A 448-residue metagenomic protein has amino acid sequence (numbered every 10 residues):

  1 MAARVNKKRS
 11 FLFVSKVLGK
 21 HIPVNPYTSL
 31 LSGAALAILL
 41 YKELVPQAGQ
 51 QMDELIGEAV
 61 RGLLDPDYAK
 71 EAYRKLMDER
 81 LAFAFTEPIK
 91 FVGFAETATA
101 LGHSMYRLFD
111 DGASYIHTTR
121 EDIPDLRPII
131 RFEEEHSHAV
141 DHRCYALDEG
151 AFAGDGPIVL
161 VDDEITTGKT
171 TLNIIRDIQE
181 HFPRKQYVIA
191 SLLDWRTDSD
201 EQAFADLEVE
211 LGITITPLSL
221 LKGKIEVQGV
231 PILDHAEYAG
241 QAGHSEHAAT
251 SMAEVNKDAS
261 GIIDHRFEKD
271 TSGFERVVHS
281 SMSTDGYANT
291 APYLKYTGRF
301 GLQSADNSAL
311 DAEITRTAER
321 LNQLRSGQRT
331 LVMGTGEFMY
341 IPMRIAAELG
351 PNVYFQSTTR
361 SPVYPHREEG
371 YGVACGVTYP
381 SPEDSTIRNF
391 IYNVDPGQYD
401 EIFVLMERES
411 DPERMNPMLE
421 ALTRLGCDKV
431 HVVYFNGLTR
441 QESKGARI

Functional and structural regions predicted by a protein language model:
M1-I448: PRPP-associated nucleotide enzymes
